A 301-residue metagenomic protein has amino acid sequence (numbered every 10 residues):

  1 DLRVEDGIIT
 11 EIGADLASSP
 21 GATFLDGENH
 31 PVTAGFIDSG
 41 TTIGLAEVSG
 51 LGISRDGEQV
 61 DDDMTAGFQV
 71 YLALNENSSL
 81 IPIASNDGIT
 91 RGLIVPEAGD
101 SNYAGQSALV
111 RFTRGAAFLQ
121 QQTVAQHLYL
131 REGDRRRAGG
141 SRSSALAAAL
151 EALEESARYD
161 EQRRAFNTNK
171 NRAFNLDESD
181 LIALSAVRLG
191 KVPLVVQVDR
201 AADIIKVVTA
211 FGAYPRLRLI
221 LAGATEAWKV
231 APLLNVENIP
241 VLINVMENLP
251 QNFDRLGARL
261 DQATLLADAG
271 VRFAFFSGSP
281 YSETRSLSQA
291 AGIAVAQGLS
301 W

Functional and structural regions predicted by a protein language model:
D1-T33: Histidine-rich, glycine-flanked metal-binding segment
L2, G7, N29, G40 (+4 more regions): Divalent metal-coordination and catalytic microenvironments
G27-V95: Metal-associated gating/positioning segment near the N- to mid-region
I37-S39, G92, Q126, L194-V196 (+3 more regions): Hydrophobic faces of well-ordered beta-strands that scaffold small-molecule active sites in alpha/beta enzyme cores
V48, R55-F68, P193, N235 (+2 more regions): His/Asp/Glu-enriched, well-ordered alpha-helical/loop segment that forms or immediately abuts the divalent-metal
L80, S85-R218: Polyanionic/metal-chelating signatures
V195-D199, L217-E226, M246-Q251: Catalytic beta/alpha-barrel core
F211-R218, N235-L242, G270-R272: Glycine-enriched alpha-helix->loop->beta-strand junction motifs that scaffold or abut catalytic
